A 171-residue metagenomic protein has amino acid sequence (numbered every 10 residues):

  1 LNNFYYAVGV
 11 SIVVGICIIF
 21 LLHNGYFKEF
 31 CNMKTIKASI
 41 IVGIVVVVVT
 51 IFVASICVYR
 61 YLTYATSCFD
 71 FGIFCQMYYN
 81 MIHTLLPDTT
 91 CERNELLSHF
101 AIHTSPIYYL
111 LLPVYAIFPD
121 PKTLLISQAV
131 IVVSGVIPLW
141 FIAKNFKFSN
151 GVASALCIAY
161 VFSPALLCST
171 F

Functional and structural regions predicted by a protein language model:
L1-S55: Start-transfer (signal-anchor) and selected internal transmembrane alpha helices of multi-pass inner/ER membrane
I51-G72, L85: Helix-to-loop transition at the C-terminal end of transmembrane segments
S55, I73-S98, P106: Extracytosolic helix-loop segments that constitute the early lumenal/periplasmic catalytic or substrate-binding loops
I102, P106-V130, N150: Juxtamembrane segments of multi-pass membrane glycosylation machinery that transfer sugars from lipid-linked donors
K122, I126-K147, L167: Transmembrane-helix motifs of polytopic, lipid-linked glycan transferases
A153-P164: Short helix- or helix-capping micro-motifs that position conserved polar/aromatic residues at function-defining sites
S169-F171: Short acidic/glycine- and proline-prone juxtamembrane loop motifs at membrane-interface regions of multi-pass membrane
